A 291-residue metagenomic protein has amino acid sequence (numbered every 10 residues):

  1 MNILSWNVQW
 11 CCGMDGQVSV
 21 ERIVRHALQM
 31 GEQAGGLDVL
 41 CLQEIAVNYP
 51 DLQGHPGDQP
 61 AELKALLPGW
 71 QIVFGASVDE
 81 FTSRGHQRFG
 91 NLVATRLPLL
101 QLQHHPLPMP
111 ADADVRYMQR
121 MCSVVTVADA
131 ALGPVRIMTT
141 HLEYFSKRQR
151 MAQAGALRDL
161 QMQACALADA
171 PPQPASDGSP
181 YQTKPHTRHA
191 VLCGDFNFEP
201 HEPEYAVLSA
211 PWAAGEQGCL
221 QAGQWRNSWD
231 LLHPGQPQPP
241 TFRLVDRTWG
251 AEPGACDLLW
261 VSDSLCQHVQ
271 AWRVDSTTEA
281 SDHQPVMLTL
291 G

Functional and structural regions predicted by a protein language model:
M1-R88, G155-D159, A166, A170 (+1 more regions): N-terminal, active-site-proximal structural segment of metallo-dependent hydrolase catalytic domains
W6-V8, I45, L142, D195-F196 (+1 more regions): Active-site metal-binding loops of divalent metal-dependent hydrolases
D15-G16, I45-P134, M138, F145: Structured beta-strand-rich core segments of catalytic domains in phosphoester-bond hydrolases
L40-Q43, V73-A76, V191-D195, N227-D230: Active-site neighborhood of phospho(di)ester-bond hydrolases with catalytic His/Asp-centered motifs
H104-P106, M138-T139, R148-A152, P203-Y205: A short secondary-structure junction signal
P110-A111, A168-V191, N197-G291: Metal-dependent phosphoester-hydrolase catalytic domains
V124-A128, R136-M138, R150-C193: His/acidic metal-ligating clusters that form di-metal
